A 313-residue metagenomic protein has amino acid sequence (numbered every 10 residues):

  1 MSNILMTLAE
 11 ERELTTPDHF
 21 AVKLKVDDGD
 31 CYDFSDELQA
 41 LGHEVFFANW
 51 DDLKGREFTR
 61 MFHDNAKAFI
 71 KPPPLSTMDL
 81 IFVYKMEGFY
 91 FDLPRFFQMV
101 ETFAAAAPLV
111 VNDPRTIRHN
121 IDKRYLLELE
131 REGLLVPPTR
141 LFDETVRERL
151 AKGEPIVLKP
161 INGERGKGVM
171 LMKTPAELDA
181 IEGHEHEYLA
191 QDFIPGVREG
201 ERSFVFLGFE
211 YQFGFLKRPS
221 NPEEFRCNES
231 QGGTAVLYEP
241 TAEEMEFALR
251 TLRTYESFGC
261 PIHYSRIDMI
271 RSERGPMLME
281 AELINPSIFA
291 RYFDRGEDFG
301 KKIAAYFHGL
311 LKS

Functional and structural regions predicted by a protein language model:
S2-P17, L24-C31, Q98-G200, A242-M245 (+1 more regions): Active-site nucleotide/adenylate-binding loops and adjacent lid/helix of ATP-dependent enzymes
P17, E223-N228, F289-Y292: A short, polar/proline- and glycine-enriched secondary-structure boundary/capping micro-motif
K23-P138: Conserved N-proximal alpha/beta basic substrate-recognition cap immediately N-terminal to, or forming the N-lobe
D51, M86, I161, F193-I194 (+3 more regions): Anionic group-transfer/hydrolysis microenvironments
S76, L134, K152, C260 (+1 more regions): Structured loop/turn residues at beta-strand edges in well-structured enzyme cores
Y84, F142, K217: Conserved residues at the C-terminal ends of beta-strands
R165-F258, I270, M277: Phosphate-binding site of ATP-dependent enzymes
A242-S313: ATP-dependent carboxylate activation and anion-phosphoryl transfer catalytic cores that bind Mg-ATP to form
